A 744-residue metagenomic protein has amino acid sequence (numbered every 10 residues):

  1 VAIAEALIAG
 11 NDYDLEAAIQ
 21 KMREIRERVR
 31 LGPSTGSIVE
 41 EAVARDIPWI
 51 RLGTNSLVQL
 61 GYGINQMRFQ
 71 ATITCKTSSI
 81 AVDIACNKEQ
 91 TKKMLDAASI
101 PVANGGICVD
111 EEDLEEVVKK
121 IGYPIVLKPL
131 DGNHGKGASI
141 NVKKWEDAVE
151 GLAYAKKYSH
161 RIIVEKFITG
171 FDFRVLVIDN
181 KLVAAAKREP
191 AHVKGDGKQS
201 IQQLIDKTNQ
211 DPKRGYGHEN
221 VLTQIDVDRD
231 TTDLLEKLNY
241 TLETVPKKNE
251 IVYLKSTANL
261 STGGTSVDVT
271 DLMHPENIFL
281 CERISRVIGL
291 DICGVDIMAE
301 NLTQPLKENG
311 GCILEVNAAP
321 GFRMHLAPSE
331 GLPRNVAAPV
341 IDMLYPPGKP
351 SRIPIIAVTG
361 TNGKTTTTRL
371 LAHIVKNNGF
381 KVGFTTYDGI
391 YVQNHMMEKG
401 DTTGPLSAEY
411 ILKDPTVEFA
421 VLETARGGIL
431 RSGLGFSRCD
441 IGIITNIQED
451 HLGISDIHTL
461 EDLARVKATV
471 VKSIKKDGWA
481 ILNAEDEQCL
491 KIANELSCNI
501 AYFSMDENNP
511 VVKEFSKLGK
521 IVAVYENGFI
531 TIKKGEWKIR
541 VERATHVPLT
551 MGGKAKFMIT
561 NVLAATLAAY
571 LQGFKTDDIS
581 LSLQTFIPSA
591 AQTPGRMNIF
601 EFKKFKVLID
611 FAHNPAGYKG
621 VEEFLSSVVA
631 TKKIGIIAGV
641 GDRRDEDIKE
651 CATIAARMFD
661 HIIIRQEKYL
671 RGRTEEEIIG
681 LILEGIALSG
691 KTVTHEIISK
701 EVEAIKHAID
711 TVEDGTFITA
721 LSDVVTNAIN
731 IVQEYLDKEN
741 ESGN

Functional and structural regions predicted by a protein language model:
V1-A44, K181-A184, E189-Q203, D230 (+3 more regions): ATP-dependent carboxylate activation and anion-phosphoryl transfer catalytic cores that bind Mg-ATP to form
V1-E116, K120, N133: Conserved N-proximal alpha/beta basic substrate-recognition cap immediately N-terminal to, or forming the N-lobe
M67-R229, P275: Active-site nucleotide/adenylate-binding loops and adjacent lid/helix of ATP-dependent enzymes
I162-K166, F173, L290-Q304, A420-L422: A short glycine-rich, hydrophobically flanked beta-strand micro-motif that places a catalytic Asp/Glu for divalent metal
P347-G389: Walker A (P-loop) phosphate-binding motif
M396-Y502, E507-F515, H546-T550, P615 (+1 more regions): Flexible active-site lid/hinge loop adjacent to a nucleotide/diphosphate and Mg2+-phosphate binding pocket
D456, A555, L567-D577, L581-N744: ATP-dependent carboxylate-amine ligase
I457-A464, A468, G478, C498-K619: Adenine nucleotide phosphate-binding catalytic loops in nucleotide-utilizing enzymes
